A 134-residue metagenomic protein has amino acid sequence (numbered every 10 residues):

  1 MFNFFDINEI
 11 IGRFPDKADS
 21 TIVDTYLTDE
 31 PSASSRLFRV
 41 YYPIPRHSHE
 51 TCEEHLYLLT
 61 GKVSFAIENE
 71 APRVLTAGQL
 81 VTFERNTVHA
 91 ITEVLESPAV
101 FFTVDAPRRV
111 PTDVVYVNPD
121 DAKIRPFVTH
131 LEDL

Functional and structural regions predicted by a protein language model:
M1-L37, P45-R46, V117-L134: A short, N-terminal "cap"/entry segment at the start of jelly-roll beta-barrel domains of the cupin/DSBH fold
Y26, P45-E50, I67, R73-V74 (+1 more regions): Short histidine-centered beta-strand/loop micro-motifs that create catalytic or ligand/metal-coordination sites
P31-S32, E70, E96-S97: Short strand-connecting beta-turns/loops that link adjacent beta-strands
S34, H55, K62-S64, V88 (+1 more regions): Structural motif
R39-Y41, H49-F65, V104-P107: Short, conserved beta-strand element in jelly-roll/cupin
E50-C52, L59, N69, R85 (+1 more regions): Short loop/turn positions at the edges of beta-strands in beta-sheet-rich folds
N69-R85: Short acidic-glycine-tyrosine-enriched beta hairpin
R85-V114: Ligand-binding loop in jelly-roll beta-barrel domains
